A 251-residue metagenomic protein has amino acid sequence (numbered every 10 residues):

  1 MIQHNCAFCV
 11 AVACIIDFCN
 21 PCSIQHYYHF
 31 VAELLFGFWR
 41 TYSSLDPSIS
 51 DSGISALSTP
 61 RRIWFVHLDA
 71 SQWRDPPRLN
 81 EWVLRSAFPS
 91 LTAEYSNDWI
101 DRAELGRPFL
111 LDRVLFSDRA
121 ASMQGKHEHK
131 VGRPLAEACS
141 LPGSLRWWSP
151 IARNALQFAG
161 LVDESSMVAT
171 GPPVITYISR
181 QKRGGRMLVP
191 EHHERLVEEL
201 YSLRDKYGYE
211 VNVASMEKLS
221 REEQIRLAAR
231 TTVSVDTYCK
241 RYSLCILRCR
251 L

Functional and structural regions predicted by a protein language model:
M1-L251: The feature primarily captures lumenal catalytic ectodomains of type II secretory-pathway glycosyltransferases
